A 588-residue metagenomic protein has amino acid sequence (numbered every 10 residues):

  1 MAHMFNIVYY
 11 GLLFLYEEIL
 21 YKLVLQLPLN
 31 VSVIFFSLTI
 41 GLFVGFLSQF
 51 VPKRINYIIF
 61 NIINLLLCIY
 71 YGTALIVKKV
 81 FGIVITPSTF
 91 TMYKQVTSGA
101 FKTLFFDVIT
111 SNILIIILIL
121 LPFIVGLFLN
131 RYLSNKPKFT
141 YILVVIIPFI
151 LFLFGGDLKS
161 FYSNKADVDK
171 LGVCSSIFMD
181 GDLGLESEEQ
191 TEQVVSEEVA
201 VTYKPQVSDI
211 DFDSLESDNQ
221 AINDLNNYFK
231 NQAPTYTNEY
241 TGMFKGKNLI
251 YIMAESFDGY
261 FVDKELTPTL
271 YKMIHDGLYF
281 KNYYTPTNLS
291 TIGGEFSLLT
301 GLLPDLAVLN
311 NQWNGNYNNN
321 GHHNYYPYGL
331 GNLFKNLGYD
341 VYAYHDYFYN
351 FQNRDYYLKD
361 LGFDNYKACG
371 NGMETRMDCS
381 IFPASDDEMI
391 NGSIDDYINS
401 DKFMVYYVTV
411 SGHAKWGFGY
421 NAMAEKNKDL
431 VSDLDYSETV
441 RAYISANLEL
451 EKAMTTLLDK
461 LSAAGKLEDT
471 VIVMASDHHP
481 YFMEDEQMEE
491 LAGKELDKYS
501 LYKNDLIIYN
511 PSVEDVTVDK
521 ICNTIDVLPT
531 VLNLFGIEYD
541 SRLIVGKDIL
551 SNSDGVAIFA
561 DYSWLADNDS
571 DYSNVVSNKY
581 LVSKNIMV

Functional and structural regions predicted by a protein language model:
M1, L185-S208, N320, F334 (+3 more regions): Polar low-complexity intrinsically disordered regions
M1-T202: Transmembrane and membrane-interface helices of multi-pass, inner-membrane envelope-modifying transferases
L23, L38, G45, Q49-P52 (+10 more regions): Alpha-helical context
F36, I58, I85, K102-F106 (+10 more regions): Generic alpha-helical structural element
K53, T103-D107, S208, D263 (+1 more regions): Membrane-interface junctions
Y57, D167-Y251, S256-F261, L266-Y271: Membrane/wall-proximal cationic-aromatic binding patches
A74-T89, I109-T110, S214, A221 (+4 more regions): A diffuse structural propensity rather than consistent per-protein peaks
Q220-V588: Solvent-exposed soluble domains appended to multi-pass membrane proteins
